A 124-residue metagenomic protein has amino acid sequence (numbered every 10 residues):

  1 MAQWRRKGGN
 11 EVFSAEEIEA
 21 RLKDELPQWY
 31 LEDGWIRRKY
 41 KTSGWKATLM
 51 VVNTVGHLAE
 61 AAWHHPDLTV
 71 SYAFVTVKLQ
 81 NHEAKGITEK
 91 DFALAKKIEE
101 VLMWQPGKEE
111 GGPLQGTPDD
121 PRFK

Functional and structural regions predicted by a protein language model:
M1-K39, S43-K124: Long, contiguous binding/interaction regions
